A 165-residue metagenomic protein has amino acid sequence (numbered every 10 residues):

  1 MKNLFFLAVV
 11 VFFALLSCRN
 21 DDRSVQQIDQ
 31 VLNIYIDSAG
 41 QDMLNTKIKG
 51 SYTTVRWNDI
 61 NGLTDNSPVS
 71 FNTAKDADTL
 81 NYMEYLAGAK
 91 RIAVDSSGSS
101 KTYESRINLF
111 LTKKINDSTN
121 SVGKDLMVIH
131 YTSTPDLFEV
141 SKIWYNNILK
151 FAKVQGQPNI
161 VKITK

Functional and structural regions predicted by a protein language model:
M1-L4: Positively charged n-region of N-terminal signal peptides that target proteins for export
A14-S17: C-terminal motif of bacterial Sec signal peptides marking the signal peptidase cleavage site
R19-D22: Bacterial signal peptide processing site
S24-S38: A short, Gly/Thr-enriched small/hydrophobic beta-strand-prone motif that recurs across taxa
I28, T46-V55: Short coil-to-beta strand junction motifs in C2/discoidin
Y35-G50: Short amphipathic, basic-aromatic surface patches that mediate peripheral association with negatively charged
Y52-N116: Tryptophan-paired
D117-K165: Glycine-rich, aromatic-bearing surface loops/beta-hairpins
